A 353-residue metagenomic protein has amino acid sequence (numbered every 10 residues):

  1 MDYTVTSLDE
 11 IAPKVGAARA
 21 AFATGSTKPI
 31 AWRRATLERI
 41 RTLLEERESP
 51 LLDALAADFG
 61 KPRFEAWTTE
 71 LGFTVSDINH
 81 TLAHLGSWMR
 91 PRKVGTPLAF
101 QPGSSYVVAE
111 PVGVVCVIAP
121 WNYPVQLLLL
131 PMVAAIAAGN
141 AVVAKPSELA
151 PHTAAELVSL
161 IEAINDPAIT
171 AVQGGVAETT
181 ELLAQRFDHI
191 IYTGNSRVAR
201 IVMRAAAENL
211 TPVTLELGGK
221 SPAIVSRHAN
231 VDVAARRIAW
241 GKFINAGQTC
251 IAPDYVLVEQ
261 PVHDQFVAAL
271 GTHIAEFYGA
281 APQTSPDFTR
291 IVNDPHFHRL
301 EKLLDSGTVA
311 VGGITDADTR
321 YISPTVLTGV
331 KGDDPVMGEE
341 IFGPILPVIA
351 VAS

Functional and structural regions predicted by a protein language model:
M1-Y106: N-terminal Rossmann-like NAD(P)+-binding subdomain of aldehyde/semialdehyde dehydrogenases
R33, I78, G139, I169 (+6 more regions): Residue-level signal for inorganic ion chemistry
M89, Q173, G194, V311-G313: Short loop/edge segments at beta-strand edges and connector loops that shape dinucleotide/nucleotide cofactor-binding
P97-V233, V351: Rossmann-like NAD(P) dinucleotide-binding subdomain of oxidoreductase/dehydrogenase enzymes
A163-I164, R197-G332, V351-S353: ALDH superfamily catalytic-core signature
T319-S323, E339-I345: Conserved glycine-rich beta-strand-loop-beta hairpin in the small C-terminal domain of fold type I
